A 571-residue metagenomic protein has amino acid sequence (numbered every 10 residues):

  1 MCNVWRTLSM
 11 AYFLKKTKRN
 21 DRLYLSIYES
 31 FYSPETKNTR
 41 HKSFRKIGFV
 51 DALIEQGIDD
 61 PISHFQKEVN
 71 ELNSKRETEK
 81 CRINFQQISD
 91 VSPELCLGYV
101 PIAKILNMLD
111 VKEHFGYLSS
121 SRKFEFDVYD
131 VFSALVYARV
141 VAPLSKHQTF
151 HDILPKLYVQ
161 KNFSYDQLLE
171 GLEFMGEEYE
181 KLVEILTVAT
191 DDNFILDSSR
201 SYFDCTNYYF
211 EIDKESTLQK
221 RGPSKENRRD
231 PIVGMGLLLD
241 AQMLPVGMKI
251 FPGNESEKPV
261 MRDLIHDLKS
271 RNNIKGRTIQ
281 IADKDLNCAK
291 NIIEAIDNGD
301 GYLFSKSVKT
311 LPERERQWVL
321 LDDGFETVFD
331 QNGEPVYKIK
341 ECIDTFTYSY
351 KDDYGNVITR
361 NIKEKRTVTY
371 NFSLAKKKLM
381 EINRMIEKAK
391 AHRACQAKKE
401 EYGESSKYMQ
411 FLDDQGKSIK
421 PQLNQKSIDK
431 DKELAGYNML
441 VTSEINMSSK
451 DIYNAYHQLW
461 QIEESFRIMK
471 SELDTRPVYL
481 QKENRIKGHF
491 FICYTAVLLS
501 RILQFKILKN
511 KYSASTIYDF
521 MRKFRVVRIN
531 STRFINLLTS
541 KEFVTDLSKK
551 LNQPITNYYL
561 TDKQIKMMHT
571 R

Functional and structural regions predicted by a protein language model:
M1-T217, L238-N254, D431, N536-R571: Dynamic "connector" segments at or just before major functional cores
P34-T36, K156-F163, F194, A241-L244 (+5 more regions): Secondary-structure transition/capping motifs at alpha-helix termini and the adjoining loop/turn into the next element
V128-Y129, V141-A142, S164, F194-S199 (+6 more regions): Secondary-structure capping and boundary motifs in well-ordered enzyme cores
K161, E211-T217, G247-K249, K290-E294 (+2 more regions): Short acidic, glycine/serine/threonine-rich loops at helix termini
R228-K269: Electropositive, glycine- and tryptophan-enriched low-complexity nucleic-acid-binding patches
V233, G247-I250, G301-A455, R522-R571: An anionic, glycine-rich sequence signature occurring as long contiguous blocks
S256, Q280-K290, V308-T310, R485-I486: Acidic, metal-coordinating catalytic cores used for nucleic-acid/nucleotide bond scission and strand-transfer chemistry
I452-Y479: Short amphipathic alpha-helical "interface-anchor" segments enriched in bulky aromatics
